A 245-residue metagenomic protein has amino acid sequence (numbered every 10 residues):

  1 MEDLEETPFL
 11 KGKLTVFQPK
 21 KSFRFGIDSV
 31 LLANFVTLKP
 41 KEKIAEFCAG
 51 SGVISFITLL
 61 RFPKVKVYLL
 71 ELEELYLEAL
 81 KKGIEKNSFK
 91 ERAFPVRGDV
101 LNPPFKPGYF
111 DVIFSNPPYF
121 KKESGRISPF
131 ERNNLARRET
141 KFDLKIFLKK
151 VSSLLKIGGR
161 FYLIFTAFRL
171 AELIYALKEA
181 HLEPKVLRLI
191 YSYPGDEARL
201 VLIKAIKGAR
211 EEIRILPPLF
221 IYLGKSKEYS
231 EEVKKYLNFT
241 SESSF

Functional and structural regions predicted by a protein language model:
F17, K141-A198: Conserved Class I SAM-dependent methyltransferase catalytic core
K41-G50: Conserved class I S-adenosyl-L-methionine
S51-K64: Conserved SAM-binding loop of SAM-dependent methyltransferases across substrates and taxa, primarily the Class I
K66-E71: Conserved SAM-binding motif I beta-strand of class I
L80-K81: Conserved SAM-binding loop
P103-I113: A short acidic, Gly/Pro-enriched loop at the edge of an enzyme's catalytic core that lines a small-molecule cofactor
P117-I146: Mobile active-site "lid"/loop adjacent to the S-adenosyl-L-methionine
A198-F245: SAM/dcSAM-binding transferase cores
